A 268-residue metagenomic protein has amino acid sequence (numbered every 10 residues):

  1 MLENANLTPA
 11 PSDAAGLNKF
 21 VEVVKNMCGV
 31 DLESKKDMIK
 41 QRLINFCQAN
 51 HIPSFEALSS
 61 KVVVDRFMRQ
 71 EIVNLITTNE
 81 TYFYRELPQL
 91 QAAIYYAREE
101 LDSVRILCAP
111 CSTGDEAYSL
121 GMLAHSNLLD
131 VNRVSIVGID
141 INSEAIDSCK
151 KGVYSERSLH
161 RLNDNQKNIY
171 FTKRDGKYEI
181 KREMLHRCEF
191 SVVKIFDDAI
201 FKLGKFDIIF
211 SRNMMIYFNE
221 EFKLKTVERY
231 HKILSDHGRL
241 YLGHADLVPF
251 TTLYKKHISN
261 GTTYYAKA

Functional and structural regions predicted by a protein language model:
L2-V104: Conserved AdoMet
I94, G121-H125, H231: A structural alpha-helix within SAM-dependent methyltransferase catalytic domains
S103-G114, V137: Conserved class I S-adenosyl-L-methionine
T113-L129: Conserved SAM-binding loop of SAM-dependent methyltransferases across substrates and taxa, primarily the Class I
N132-F210, M214-F218, F222, L247-P249: Extended basic-aromatic, gly/pro-enriched interface segments that bind polyanionic ligands
L224-D236: A short glycine-rich, Lys/Arg-flanked "PGG" loop and its adjoining helix->strand segment in the class I
D236-H244: Conserved beta-strand signature within the Rossmann-like core of class I S-adenosyl-L-methionine
T251-A268: Core SAM-dependent methyltransferase catalytic element
